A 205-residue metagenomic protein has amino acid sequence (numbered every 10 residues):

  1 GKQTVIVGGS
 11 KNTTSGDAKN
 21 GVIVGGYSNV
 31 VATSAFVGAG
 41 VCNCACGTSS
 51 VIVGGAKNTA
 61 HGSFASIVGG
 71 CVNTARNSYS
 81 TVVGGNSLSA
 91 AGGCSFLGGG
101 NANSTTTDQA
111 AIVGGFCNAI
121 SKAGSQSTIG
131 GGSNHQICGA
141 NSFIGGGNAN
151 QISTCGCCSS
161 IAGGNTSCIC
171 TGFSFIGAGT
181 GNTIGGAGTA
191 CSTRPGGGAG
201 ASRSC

Functional and structural regions predicted by a protein language model:
G1-C205: Periodic small-residue-enriched repeat registers in elongated scaffold domains
